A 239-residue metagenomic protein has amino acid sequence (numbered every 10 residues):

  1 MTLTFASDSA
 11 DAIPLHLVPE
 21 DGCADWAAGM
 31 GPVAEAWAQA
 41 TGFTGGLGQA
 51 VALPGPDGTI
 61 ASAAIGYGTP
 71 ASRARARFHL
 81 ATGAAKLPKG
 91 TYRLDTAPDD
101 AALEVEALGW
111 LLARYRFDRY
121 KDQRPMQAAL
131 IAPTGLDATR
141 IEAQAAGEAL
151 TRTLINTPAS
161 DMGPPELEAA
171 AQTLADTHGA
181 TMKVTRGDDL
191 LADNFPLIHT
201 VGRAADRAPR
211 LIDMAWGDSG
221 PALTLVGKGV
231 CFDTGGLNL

Functional and structural regions predicted by a protein language model:
M1-C231, N238-L239: N-terminal hydrophobic/helix-forming segments and targeting peptides
